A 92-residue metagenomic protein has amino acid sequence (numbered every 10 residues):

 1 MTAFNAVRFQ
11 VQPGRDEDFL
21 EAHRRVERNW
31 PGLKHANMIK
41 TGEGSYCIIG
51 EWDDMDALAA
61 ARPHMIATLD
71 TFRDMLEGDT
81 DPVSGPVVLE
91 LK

Functional and structural regions predicted by a protein language model:
M1-F4, R8-V11, K34-C47, D70-K92: Glycine-rich beta-strand-turn "strand-cap" elements at beta-sheet edges
R8-E21: Short, surface-exposed ligand-recognition loops at beta-strand->loop->(often short) alpha-helix junctions that present
G14, E43, D56: Short alpha-helical
L20, A59-A60, V88, K92: A beta-strand edge to alpha-helix "cap/lid" segment located at domain peripheries
R24-H35, E51-S84: An amphipathic, aromatic/His-enriched active-site/gating alpha helix that lines ligand/cofactor pockets
